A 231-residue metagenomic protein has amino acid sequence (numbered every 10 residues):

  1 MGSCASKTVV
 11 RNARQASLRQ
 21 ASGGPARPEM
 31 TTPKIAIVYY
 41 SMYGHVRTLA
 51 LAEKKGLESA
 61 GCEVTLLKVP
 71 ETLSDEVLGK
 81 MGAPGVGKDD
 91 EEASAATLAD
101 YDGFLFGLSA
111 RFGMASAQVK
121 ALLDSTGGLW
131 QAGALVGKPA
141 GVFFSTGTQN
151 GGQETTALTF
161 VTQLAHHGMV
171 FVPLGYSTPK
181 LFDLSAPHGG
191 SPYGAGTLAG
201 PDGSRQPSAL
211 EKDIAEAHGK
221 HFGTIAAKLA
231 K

Functional and structural regions predicted by a protein language model:
G2, G56, G103, G151-G152 (+4 more regions): Glycine-centered flexibility motif
G2-A134, D202-K231: N-terminal beta1-alpha1-beta2 submodule of the flavodoxin-like/Rossmannoid cofactor-binding fold
C4, S109, A115, P139 (+3 more regions): Gly/Ser/Thr-rich beta-alpha loop segments that engage phosphate groups in nucleotides
G56, G85, V119-T126, A140-F143 (+3 more regions): Short, surface-exposed, charged/polar-biased interaction segments
V136-H188: Short, glycine-/small-residue-rich phosphate/pyrophosphate-handling segment
S145-Q149, A195-Q206: Phosphate-binding/catalytic loops
D183-A199: Short glycine/proline-rich, acidic loop/turn segments that cap or connect secondary-structure elements
